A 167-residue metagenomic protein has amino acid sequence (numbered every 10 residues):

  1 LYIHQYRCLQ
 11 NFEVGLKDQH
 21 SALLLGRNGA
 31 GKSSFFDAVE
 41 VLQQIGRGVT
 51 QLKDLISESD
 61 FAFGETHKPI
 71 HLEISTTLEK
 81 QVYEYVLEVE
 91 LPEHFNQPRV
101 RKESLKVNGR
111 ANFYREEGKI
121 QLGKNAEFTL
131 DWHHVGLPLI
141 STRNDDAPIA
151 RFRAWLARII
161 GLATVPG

Functional and structural regions predicted by a protein language model:
L1, V41-I45, R151-I159: Short, Φ-rich (hydrophobic/aromatic) sequence segments
L1-Q10: N-terminal pre-Walker A segment at the start of P-loop NTPase domains
E13-Q19: Phosphate-binding P-loop
L24: Hydrophobic anchor at the beta1->P-loop junction of P-loop NTPases
N28: The conserved Walker
K32: Conserved lysine of the Walker
F36-H94: Conserved P-loop NTP-binding catalytic core
Q81-G167: Electropositive, glycine-dotted interaction segments that contact anionic polymers or phosphate-rich ligands
